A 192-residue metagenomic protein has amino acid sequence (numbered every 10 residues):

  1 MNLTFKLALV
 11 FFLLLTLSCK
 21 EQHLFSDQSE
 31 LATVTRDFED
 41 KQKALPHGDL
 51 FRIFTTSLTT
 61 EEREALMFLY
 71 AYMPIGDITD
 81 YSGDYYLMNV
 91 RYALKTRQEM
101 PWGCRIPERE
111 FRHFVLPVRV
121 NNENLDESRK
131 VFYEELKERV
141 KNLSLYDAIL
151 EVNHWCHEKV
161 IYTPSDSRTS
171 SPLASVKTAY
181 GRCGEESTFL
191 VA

Functional and structural regions predicted by a protein language model:
N2-V10: Sec-dependent signal peptide recognition, specifically the positively charged N-region followed immediately by
T4, T35, R168: Sparse, context-dependent recognition of short Cys/His-centered cofactor- or disulfide-binding micro-motifs
K6, V115-E123, C156-I161: Short, functional N-terminal and low-complexity linear motifs
F12-S18: Hydrophobic h-region of N-terminal signal peptides that target proteins for export in Gram-negative bacteria
C19-L150: N-terminal accessory/pre-domain segments preceding catalytic cores
E138-A192: Active-site neighborhood of thiol-dependent amide/isopeptide-bond enzymes
